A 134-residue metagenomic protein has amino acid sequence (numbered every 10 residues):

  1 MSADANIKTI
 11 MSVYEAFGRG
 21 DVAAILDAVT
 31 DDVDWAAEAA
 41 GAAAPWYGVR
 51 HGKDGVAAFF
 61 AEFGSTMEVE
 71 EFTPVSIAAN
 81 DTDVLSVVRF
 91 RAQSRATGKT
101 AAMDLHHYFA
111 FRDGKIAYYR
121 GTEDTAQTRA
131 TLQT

Functional and structural regions predicted by a protein language model:
M1-A5, A61-T134: A beta-strand edge to alpha-helix "cap/lid" segment located at domain peripheries
M1-D31, T131-T134: Short, low-complexity N-terminal intrinsically disordered segments enriched in polar/charged residues
A3, G18, V22, K53-V56 (+2 more regions): A structural signal for well-ordered alpha-helical scaffolds and beta->alpha junctions
I10, Y14-F17, V29, A37 (+3 more regions): Hydrophobic alpha-helical core bundles mediating ligand binding, dimerization, or RNAP-core interactions
I10-V13, I25-L26, V33, G52 (+4 more regions): Hydrophobic pocket/interface hotspot
M11-G20, A43-Y47, F63-M67, V87-R89: Short, mixed-charge, low-aromatic patches
G18, R50, A96: Short glycine/serine/threonine-biased micro-segments
A24, T30-T82: A solvent-exposed, acidic/Ser-Thr-rich amphipathic alpha-helical stretch
